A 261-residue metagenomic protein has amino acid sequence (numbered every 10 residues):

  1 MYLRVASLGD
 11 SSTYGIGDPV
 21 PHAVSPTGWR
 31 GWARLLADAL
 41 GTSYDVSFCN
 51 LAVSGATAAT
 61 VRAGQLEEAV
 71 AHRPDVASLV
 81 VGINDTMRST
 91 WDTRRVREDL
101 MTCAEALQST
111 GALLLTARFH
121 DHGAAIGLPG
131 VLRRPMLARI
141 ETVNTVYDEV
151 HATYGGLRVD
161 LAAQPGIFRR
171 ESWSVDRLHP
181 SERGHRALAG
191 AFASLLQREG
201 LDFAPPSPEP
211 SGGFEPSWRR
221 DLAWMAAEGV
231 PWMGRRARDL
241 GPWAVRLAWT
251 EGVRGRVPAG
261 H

Functional and structural regions predicted by a protein language model:
M1-A52, L66-R73: Serine-esterase "nucleophile elbow" of acetyl-processing enzymes
Y14-V20, A58-R95, D121-H122: Oxyanion-hole/transition-state-stabilizing segment in secreted/luminal serine hydrolases and related acyltransferases
V20-P26, W91-R94, G130-M136, S174-V175: Short glycine-enriched, charge-decorated loop/helix-capping segments at active-site entrances that position
G41, L107, V150-H151: A generic structural signal for well-ordered alpha-helical segments
V80, L115-F119, R158: Ligand-binding pocket scaffold of soluble enzyme catalytic domains
S109-L114: A short helix->loop->beta-strand "cap" motif at the edges of active sites that frequently abuts
A124-L161, E182: Substrate-gating cap/lid alpha-helix
T153, D176-H261: Conserved catalytic region of serine esterases and O-acyltransferases that act on ester linkages in lipids
